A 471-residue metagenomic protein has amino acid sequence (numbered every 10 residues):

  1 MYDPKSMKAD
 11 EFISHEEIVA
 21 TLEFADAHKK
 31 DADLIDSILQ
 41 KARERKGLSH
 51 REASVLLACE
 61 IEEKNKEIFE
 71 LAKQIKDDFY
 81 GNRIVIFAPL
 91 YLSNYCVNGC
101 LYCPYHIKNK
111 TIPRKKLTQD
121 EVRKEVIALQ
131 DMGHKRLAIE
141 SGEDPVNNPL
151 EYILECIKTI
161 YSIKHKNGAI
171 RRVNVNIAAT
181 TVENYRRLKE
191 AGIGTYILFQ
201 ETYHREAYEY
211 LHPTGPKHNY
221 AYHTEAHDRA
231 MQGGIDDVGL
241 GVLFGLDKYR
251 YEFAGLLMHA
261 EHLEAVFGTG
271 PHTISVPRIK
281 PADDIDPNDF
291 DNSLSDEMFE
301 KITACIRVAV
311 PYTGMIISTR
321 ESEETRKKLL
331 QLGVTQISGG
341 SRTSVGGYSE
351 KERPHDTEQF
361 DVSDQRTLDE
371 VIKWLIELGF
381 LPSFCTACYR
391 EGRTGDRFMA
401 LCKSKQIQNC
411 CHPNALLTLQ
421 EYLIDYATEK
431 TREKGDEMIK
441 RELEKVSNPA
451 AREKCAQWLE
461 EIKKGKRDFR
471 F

Functional and structural regions predicted by a protein language model:
M1-S37, K327, L332, S341-F471: Radical SAM enzyme core and accessory elements
G47-I84: An N-cap/entry alpha-helix motif that binds or orients negatively charged groups
Y80-G81, V85-E121: Canonical Radical SAM [4Fe-4S] cluster-binding loop centered on the CxxxCxxC motif and its immediate flanking residues
A88, V126, L154-Y161, Y185 (+5 more regions): Generic structural signal for well-ordered alpha-helices, preferentially at hydrophobic/aromatic core positions
I107-K124, A128-A230, D236-L246, G268-S275 (+1 more regions): Core AdoMet radical
S141, T195, A221-I285, N292-E324 (+3 more regions): Conserved C-terminal portion of the radical SAM core fold that forms the substrate/S-adenosylmethionine-binding
L211-K217, N288-N292, T357: Short glycine-enriched, charge-decorated loop/helix-capping segments at active-site entrances that position
